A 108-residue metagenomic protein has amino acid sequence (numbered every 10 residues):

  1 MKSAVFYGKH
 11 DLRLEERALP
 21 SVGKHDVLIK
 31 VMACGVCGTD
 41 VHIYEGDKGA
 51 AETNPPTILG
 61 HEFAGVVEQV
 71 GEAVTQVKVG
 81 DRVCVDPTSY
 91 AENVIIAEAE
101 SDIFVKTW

Functional and structural regions predicted by a protein language model:
M1-K2: Extreme N-terminal starter segment of soluble prokaryotic enzymes
V5-D11: Extracellular beta-rich ligand/substrate-recognition surface
G8, M32-A33, Y44: A secondary-structure boundary/capping signal
D11-L14, G38-T39: Short N-terminal binding/cap micro-motifs at the start of the first secondary-structure element
P20-C34, K48-I95: Glycine-rich beta-strand-centered segment in the early N-terminal region that forms part of a ligand/cofactor-binding
T39-E45: Cytochrome P450 core scaffold surrounding the K-helix E-X-X-R motif and the conserved "meander" helix-loop region
A91-W108: NAD(P)H dinucleotide-binding glycine-rich loop of Rossmann-like/cofactor-binding domains, especially the beta1-alpha1
